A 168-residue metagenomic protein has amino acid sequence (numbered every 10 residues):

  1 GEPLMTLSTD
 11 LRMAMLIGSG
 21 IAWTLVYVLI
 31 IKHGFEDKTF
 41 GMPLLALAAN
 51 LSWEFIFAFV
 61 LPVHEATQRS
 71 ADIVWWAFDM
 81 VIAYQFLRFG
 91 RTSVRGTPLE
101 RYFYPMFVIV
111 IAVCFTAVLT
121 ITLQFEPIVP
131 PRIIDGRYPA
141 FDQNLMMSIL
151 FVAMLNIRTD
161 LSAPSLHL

Functional and structural regions predicted by a protein language model:
G1-A22: Hydrophobic transmembrane alpha-helical segments in integral membrane proteins
M13-G20, Q68-V81, M106-V110, G136-L145: Alpha-helical transmembrane segments of polytopic membrane proteins
L25-P62, D72, Q85-R88, I149-L168: A structural feature that tracks compact, well-ordered secondary-structure segments with a strong bias toward
L61-Q68, F125-P131: Membrane-interface helix caps and helix-loop-helix hairpins in membrane proteins
T67, I73-V74, M80, Y84-P98: Hydrophobic alpha-helical segments and helix pairs
R69-W76, T97-M106, D160-L168: Juxtamembrane/interfacial segments around transmembrane helices
F89-R158: Membrane-proximal helix-loop-helix units in multi-pass membrane proteins
